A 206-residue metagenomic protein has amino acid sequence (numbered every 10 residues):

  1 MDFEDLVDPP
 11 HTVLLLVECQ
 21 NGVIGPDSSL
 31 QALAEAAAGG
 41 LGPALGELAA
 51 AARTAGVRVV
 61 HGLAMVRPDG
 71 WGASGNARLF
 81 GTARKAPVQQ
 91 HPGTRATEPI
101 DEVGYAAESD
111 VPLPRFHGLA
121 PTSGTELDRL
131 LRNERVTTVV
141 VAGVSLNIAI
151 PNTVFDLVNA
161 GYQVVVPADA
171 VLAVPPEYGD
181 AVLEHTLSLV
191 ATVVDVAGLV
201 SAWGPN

Functional and structural regions predicted by a protein language model:
M1-V13, A50-A55, A73-N76, F80-N206: Active-site-adjacent betaalpha module
V13-C19: N-terminal nucleotide-binding beta1-loop-alpha1 segment
Q20, M65-V66, S145, V171: Catalytic metal-binding/acid-base residues of hydrolase active sites
Q20-P26: Short acidic, Gly/Ser-rich segments with clustered Asp/Glu that frequently serve as metal-coordination loops in enzyme
S28-A38: Short glycine-enriched, charge-decorated loop/helix-capping segments at active-site entrances that position
G40-R58: A short, N-terminal amphipathic alpha-helix
V57-A64, P167: Short beta-strand segments at enzyme active-site cores
H61-G70, N76: Catalytic-core segment of enzymes that process non-peptidic bonds
